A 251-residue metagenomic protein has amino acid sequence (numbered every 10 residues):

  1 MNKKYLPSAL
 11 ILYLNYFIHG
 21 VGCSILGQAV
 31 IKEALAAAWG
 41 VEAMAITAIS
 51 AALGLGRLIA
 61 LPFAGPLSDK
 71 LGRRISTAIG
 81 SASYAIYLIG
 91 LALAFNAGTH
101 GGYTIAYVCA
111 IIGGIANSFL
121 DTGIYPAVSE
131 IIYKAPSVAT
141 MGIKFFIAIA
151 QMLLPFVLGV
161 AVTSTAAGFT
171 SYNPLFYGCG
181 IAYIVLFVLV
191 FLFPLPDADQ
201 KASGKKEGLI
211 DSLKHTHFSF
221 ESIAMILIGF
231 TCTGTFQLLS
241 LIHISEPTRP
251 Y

Functional and structural regions predicted by a protein language model:
M1-K3, D197-E221: Juxtamembrane intracellular "pre-TM" segments in multi-pass secondary transporters
N2-Q28, H217-C232: Pair of pore-lining "gating" transmembrane helices in MFS-fold secondary transporters
A51-G65: Central cavity-lining transmembrane alpha-helices of secondary-active solute carriers, predominantly the Major
A82-T99: C-terminal ends and interior cores of transmembrane alpha-helices in multi-pass membrane transporters/permeases
C109-F145: Cytoplasmic helix-loop-helix junction between adjacent transmembrane helices in 12-TM secondary transporters
A139-P194: Helix-loop-helix hairpin linking two adjacent transmembrane segments in secondary transporters
I242-Y251: Single conserved hydrophobic/aromatic residue that forms the stacking wall/gate of nucleotide- or nucleobase-binding
